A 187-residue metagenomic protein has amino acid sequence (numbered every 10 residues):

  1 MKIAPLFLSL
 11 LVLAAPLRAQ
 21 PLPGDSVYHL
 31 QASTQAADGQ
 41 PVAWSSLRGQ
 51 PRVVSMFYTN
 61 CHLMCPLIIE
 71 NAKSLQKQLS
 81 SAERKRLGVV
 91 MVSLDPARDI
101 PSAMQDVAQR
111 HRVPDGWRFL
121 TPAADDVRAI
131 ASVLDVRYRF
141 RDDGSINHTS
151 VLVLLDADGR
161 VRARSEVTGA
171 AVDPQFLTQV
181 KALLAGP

Functional and structural regions predicted by a protein language model:
P5-A14: Bacterial N-terminal signal peptides
L17-L30: N-proximal helix/coil linker or "cap" segments that precede and/or mark the start of modular domains
H29-L30, P51-R52, T149-V151: Short loop/turn microsegments at loop-to-beta-strand junctions
A32-R52: A short beta-strand-turn-helix
S45-A72: Short active-site neighborhood of thiol/selenol oxidoreductases, capturing the structured segment around
I69-I130: Structural microenvironment flanking redox-active thiols in thiol-disulfide oxidoreductases
G116-W117, R128, L134-R141, S145-V153: Structural micro-motif
R141-P187: Thiol-/selenol-based redox modules, centered on thioredoxin-like and closely related oxidoreductase domains
